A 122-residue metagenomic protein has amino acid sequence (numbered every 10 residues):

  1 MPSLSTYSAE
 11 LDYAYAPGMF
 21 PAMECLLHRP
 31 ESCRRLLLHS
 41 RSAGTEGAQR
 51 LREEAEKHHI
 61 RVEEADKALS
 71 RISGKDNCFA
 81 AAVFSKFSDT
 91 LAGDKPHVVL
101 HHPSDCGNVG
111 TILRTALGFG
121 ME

Functional and structural regions predicted by a protein language model:
M1-F87: N-terminal positively charged helical leader segments and presequences
P30-E31, L38, E46-G47, L91-E122: RNA substrate-binding interface of SAM-dependent RNA methyltransferases
